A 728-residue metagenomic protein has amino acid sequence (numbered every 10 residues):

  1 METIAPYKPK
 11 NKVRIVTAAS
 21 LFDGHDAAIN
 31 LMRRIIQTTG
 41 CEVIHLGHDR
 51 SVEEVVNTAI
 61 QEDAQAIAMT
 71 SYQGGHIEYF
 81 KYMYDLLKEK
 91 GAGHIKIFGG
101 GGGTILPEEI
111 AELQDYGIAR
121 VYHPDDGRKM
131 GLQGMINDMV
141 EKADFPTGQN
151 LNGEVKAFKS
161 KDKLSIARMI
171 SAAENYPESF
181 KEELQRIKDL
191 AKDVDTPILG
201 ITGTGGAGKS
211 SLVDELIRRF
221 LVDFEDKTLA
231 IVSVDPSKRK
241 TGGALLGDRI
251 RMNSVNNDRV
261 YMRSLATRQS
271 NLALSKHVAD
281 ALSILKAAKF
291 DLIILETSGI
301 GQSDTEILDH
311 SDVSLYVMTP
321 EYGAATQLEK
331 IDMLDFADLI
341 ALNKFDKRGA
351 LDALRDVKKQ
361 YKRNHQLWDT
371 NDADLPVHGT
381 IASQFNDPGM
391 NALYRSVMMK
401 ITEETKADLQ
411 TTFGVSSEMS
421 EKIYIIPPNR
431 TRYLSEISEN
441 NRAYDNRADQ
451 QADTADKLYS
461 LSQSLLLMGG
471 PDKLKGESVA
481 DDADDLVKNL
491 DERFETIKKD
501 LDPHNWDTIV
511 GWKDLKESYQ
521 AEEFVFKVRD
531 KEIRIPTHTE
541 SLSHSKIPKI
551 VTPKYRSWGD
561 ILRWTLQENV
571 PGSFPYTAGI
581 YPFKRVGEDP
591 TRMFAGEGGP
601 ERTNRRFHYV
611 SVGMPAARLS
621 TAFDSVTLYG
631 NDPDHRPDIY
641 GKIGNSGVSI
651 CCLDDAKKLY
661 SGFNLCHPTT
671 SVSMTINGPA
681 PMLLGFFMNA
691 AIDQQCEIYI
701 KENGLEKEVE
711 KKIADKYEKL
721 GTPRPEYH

Functional and structural regions predicted by a protein language model:
M1-E2, L132-P197: Extreme N-terminal, non-catalytic leader segments that precede Walker-type/kinase nucleotide-binding cores
F22, I29-G134: Cofactor-cradling patches in redox/metallo enzymes
S71-H76, T297-G301, H310-Q327, A337-D338 (+1 more regions): Conserved Switch II/interswitch segment of TRAFAC-class P-loop GTPases
G75-I77, G103, K513, S518-H728: Catalytic alpha/beta active-site cores
E112-V140, D335-D408: Canonical P-loop GTPase G-domain recognition
P146, N150-G153, N364-D484: C-terminal end of P-loop GTPase domains and the immediately downstream helical coupling element
E174-T196, A207, L216-I307, V313-V317: Nucleotide-state-sensitive switch-loop elements of NTP-binding domains
L212: Hydrophobic positions on the alpha1 helix immediately C-terminal to the Walker A/P-loop
